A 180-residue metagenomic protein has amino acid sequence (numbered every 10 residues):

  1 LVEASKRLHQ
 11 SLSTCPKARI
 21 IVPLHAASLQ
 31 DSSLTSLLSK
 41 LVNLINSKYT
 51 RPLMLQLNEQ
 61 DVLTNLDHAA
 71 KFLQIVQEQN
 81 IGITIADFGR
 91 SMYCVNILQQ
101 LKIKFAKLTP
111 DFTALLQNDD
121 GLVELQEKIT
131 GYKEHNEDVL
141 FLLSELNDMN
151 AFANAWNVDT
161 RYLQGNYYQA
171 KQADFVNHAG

Functional and structural regions predicted by a protein language model:
L1-H68, E145: Catalytic core of bacterial c-di-GMP phosphodiesterases, primarily the EAL and HD-GYP domains, capturing alpha-helical
E3, I75, K128, Y132: Short, conserved SAM-binding segment of the class I
H9, A26-S28, P52, Q56-T64 (+1 more regions): EAL-family c-di-GMP phosphodiesterase catalytic domain
T14, V76, E134-E137: Radical SAM/AdoMet-radical enzyme domain recognition
S36-K40, H68-K71, D120-K128: Charged helix-capping and loop-helix junction motifs
L73-Q79: Mobile, glycine- and charge-enriched loop segments and immediately flanking short secondary-structure elements within
